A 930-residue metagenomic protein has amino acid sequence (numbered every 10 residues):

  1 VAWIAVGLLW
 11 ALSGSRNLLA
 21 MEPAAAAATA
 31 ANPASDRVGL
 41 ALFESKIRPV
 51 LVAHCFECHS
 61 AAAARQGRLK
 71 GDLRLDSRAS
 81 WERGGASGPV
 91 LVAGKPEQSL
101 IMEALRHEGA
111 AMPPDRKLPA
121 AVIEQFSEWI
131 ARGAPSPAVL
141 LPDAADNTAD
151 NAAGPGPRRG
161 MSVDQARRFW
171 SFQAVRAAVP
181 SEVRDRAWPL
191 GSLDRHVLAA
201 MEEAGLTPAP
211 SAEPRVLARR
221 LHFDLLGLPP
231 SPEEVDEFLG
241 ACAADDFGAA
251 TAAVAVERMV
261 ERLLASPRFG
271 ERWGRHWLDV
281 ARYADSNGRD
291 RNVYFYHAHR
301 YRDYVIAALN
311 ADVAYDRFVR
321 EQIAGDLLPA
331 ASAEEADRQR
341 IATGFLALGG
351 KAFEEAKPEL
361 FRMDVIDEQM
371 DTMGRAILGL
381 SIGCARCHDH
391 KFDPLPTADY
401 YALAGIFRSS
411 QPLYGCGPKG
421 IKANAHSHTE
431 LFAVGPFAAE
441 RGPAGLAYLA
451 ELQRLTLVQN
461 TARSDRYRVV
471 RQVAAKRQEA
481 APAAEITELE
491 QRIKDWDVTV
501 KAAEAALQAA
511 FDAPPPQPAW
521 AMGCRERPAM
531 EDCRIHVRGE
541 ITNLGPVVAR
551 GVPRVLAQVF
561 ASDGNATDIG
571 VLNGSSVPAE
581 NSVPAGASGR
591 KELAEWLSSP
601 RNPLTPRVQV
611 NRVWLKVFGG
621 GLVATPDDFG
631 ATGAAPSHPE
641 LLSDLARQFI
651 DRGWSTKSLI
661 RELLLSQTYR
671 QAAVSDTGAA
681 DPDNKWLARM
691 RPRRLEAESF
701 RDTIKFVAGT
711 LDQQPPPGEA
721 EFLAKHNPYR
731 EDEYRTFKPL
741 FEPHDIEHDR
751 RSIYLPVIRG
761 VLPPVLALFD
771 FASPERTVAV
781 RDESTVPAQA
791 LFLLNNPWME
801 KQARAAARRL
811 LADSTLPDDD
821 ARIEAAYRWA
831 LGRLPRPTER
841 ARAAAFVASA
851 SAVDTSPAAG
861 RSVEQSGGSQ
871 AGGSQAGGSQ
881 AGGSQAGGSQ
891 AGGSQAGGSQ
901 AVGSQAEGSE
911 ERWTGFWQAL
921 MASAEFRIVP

Functional and structural regions predicted by a protein language model:
A2-N17: Bacterial N-terminal signal peptides
L19-I130, P135-A199, R215-R220, P230-F238 (+5 more regions): Solvent-exposed helix-loop boundary motif
L51, M373, I377-G383: Short metal-coordination and nucleic-acid-contact micro-motifs, chiefly zinc-binding Cys/His arrays
R184-R220, D224-R268, R282-S332, V365 (+6 more regions): Primarily short, surface-exposed interaction patches in extracytoplasmic proteins
W273, L278-G288, N292-Y296, Y301 (+3 more regions): Beta-propeller blade termini and top-face loops
C416-S464: Charged, amphipathic alpha-helical linkers/stalks
Q865-A906: Long, intrinsically disordered low-complexity tandem-repeat segments
F916: Globin-like tetrapyrrole-binding proteins
